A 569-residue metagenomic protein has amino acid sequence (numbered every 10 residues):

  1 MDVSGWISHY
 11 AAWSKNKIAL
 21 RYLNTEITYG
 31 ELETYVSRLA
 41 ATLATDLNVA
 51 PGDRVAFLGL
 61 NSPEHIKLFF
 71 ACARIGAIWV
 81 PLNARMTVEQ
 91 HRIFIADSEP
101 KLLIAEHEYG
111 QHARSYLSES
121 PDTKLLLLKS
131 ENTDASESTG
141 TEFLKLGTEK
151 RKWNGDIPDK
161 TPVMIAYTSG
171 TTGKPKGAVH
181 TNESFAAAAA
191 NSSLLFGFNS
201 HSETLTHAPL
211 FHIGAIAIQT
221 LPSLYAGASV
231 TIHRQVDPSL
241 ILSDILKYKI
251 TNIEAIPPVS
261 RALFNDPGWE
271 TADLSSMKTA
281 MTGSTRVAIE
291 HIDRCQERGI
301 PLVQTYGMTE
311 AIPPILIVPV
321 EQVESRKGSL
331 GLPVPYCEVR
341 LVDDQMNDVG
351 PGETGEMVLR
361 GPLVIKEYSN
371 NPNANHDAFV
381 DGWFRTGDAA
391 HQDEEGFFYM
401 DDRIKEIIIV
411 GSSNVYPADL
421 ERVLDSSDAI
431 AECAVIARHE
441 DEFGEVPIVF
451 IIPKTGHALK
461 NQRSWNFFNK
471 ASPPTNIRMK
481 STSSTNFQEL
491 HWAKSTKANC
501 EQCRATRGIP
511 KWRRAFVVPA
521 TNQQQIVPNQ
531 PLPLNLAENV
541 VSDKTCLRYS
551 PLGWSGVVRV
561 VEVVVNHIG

Functional and structural regions predicted by a protein language model:
S8, N16-A50, A56-S62, I66-F70 (+2 more regions): Conserved AMP-binding/adenylate-forming core of the ANL superfamily
N16, T148-Y167, K174, G197-E203: Conserved pre-ATP/AMP-binding loop-to-beta segment of ANL
N24, Q111-D159: ANL superfamily adenylate-forming
T28-G30, V163-A187: Conserved AMP-binding A3 loop
L103-A105, G361, K366-E367, A389-I477 (+3 more regions): AMP-binding/adenylate-forming catalytic core of the ANL superfamily
A186-E203, F211-N252, S260, D266: Conserved AMP-binding/adenylation subdomain of ANL enzymes
K247-A255, F264-S325, E338: Gly/Ser/Thr-rich phosphate-binding loop
L332-Y336, Q345-A378, V415: Conserved ATP/PPi-binding loop(s) of AMP-dependent carboxylate-activating enzymes
